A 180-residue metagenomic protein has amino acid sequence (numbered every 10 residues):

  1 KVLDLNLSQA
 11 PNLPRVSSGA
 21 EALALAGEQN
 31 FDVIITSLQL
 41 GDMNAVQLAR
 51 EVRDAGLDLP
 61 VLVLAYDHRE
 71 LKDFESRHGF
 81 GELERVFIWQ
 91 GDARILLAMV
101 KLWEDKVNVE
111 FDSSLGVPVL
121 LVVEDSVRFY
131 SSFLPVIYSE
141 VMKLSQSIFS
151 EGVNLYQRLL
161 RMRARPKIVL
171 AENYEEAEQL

Functional and structural regions predicted by a protein language model:
K1-P14, V127-V169: Two-component/phosphorelay signaling modules centered on CheY-like receiver
V2-L5, N30-D32, I88-D92, R158-L160: A generic short-segment signal for beta-strand/edge and adjacent turn/coil regions
Q9-A10, R15-L23, F31-V61, A65-S76 (+3 more regions): Conserved phosphotransfer microenvironments
R15-S17, L62-F129, K143-I148, V153 (+1 more regions): Output/docking surface of receiver
A26-E28, L115: Short basic/glycine-enriched coil/helix segment immediately N-terminal to the Walker B
Q47, A98, S132-P135: Generic recognition of short, well-ordered alpha-helical segments
